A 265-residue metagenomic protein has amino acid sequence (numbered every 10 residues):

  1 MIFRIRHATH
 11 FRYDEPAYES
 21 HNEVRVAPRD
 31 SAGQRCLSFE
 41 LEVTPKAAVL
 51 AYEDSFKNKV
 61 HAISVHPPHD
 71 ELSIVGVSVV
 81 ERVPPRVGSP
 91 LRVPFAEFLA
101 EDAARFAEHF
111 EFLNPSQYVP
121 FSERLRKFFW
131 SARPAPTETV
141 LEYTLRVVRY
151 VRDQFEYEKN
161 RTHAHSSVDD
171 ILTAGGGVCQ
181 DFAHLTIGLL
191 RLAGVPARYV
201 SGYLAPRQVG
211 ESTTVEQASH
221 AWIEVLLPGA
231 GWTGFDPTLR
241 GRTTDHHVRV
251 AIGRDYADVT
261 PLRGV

Functional and structural regions predicted by a protein language model:
M1-E138: Linear, non-domain "peripheral" regions
M1-R4, G33-L41, E158-N160, F182-I187 (+2 more regions): A broad, low-specificity signal for short, low-complexity segments enriched in glycine/proline and polar/charged
T9, T162, T238: Ser/Thr-centric signal marking residues that sit in or immediately flank functional binding/regulatory motifs
R12, P16, E23-R25, S55 (+14 more regions): Residue-level preference for alpha-helix termini and adjacent loops
A27-C36, R152-F155, G177-D181, G188-L190: Short low-complexity stretches enriched in small and charged residues
P84-V87, K159, L190, G194-A197: Long, hydrophobic, amphipathic alpha-helical segments used as structural scaffolds
E97-G177, L185, Y256: Secondary-structure boundary elements
R149, D181-V265: Hydrophobic/aromatic-rich core segments of domains that either
